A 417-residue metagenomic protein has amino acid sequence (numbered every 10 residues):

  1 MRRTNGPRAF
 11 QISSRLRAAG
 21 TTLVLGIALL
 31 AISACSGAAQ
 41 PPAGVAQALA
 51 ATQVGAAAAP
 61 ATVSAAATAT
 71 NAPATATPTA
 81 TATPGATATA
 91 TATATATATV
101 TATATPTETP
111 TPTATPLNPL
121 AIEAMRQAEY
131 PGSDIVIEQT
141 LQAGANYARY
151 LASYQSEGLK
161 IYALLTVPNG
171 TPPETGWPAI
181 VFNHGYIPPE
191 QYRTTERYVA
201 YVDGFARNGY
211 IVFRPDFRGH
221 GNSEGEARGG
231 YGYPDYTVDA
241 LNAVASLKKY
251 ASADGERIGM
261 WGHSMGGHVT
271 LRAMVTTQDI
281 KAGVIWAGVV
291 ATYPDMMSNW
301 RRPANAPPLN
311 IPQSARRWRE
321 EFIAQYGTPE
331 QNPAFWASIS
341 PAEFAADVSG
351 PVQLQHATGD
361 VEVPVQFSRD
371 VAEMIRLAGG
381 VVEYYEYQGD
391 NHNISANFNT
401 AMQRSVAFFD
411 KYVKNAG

Functional and structural regions predicted by a protein language model:
C35-L120, A304-P308, G417: Ser/Thr-rich, Proline-interspersed low-complexity disordered segments
E129-T175: N-terminal cap/lid segment of alpha/beta-hydrolase-fold proteins
P172-W177, F182-E224, T292-Y293: Short substrate-entry loop that stabilizes the transition state in hydrolases
H184, E362, R369-G417: C-terminal catalytic histidine-bearing segment of alpha/beta-hydrolase fold enzymes
Y192, D235, P294-F344, G350: Mobile cap/lid helix-loop segments that gate and shape the active-site cleft of serine hydrolases
G230-A251: Alpha/beta-hydrolase active-site loop
G267-Q278: Short glycine-enriched nucleophile-adjacent loop and the immediately C-terminal alpha-helix near the catalytic center
V348, L354-H356, D360: Short beta-strand/loop motif that positions the catalytic acidic residue of the alpha/beta-hydrolase fold
